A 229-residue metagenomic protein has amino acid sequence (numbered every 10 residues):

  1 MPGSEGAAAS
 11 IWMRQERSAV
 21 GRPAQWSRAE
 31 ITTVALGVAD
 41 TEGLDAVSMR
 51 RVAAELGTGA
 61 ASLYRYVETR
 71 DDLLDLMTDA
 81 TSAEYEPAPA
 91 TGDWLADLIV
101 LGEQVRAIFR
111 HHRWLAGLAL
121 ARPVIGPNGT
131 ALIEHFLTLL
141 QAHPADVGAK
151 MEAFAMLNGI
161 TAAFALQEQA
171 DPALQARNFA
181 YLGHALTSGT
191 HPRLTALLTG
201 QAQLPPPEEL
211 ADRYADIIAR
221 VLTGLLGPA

Functional and structural regions predicted by a protein language model:
M1-W26, P192-L204: N-terminal intrinsically disordered/low-complexity leader segments
P2-G3, A176-A229: A structured, mid-to-C-terminal "fold-capping" secondary-structure block
E30, V34, V38-D71, L76: Helix-turn-helix
E30-G37, T41, D72-P87, V100-Q104 (+1 more regions): Alpha-helical structural segments
L76, A80, M156-G159, A163 (+1 more regions): Short, residue-level hotspots on alpha-helical faces of the histone-fold and other alpha-helical interaction modules
E86-N128, L157: Hydrophobic alpha-helical connector segments
L132-G183, L225-A229: Hydrophobic alpha-helical bundle segments that form small-molecule/ligand-binding pockets
